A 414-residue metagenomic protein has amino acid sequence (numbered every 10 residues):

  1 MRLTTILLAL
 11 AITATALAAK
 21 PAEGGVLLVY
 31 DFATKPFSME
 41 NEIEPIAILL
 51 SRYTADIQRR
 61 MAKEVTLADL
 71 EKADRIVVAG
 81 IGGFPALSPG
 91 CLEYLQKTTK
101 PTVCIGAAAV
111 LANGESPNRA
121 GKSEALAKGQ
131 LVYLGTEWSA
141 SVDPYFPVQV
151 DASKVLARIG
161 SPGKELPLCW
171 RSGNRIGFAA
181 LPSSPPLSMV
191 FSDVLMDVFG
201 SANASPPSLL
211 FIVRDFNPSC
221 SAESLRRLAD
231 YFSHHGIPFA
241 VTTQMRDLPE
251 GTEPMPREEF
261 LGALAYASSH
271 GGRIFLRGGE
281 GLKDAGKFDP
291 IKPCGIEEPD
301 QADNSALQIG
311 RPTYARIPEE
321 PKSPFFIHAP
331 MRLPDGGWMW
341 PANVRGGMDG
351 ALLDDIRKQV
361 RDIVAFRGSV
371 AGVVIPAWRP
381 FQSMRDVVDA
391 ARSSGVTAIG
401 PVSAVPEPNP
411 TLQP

Functional and structural regions predicted by a protein language model:
T5-T15: Bacterial N-terminal signal peptides
E23-G25, Y53-A55, K72-R75, T98-V103 (+7 more regions): Loop/turn elements at helix/coil->beta-strand transitions in domains of secreted/extracellular proteins
G24-V26, K72-A73, K100-P101, A120-S208: A glycine-centered loop/beta-turn motif at secondary-structure junctions
V29-P36, M61-K63, V78-G83, I105-A109 (+8 more regions): Structural motif
K35-V110, A222-R226, S233, V241 (+2 more regions): Helical hinge/lid and interdomain linker segments adjacent to catalytic or ligand-binding clefts that mediate domain
I57-R59, M196-S205, E223, R227-E250 (+3 more regions): C-terminal domain-boundary segment and adjacent tail
P144, V148, G281-W340, V344 (+1 more regions): Catalytic domains of cell-wall/extracellular-matrix polysaccharide-remodeling enzymes, centered on de-N-acetylation
P185-S188, M196-R273, G281, D300: Active-site beta->alpha N-cap acidic-glycine motif
